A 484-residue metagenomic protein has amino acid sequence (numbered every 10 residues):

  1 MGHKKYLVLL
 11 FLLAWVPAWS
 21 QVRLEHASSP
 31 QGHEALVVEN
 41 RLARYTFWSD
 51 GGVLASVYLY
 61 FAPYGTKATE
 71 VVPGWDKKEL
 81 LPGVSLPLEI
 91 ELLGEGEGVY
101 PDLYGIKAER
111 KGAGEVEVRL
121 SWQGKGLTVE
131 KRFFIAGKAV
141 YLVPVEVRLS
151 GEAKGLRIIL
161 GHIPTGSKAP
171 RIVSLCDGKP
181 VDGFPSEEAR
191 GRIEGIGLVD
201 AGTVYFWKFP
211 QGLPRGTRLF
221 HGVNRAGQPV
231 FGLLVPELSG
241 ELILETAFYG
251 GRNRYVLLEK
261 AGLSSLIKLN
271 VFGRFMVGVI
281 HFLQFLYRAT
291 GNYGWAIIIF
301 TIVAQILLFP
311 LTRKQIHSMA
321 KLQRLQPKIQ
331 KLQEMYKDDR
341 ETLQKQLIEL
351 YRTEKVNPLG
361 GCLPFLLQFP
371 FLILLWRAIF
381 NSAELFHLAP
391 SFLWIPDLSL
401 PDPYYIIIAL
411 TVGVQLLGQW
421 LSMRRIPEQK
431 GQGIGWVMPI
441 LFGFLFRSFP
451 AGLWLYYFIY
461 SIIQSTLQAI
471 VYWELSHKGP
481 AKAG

Functional and structural regions predicted by a protein language model:
M1-L7: Bacterial N-terminal signal peptides that target proteins for export
G2, A113-V116, Q368: Conserved acidic functional residues
L7, A14, A18-Q21, F47 (+6 more regions): Helix-loop-helix
L12, V53, L81, I106 (+6 more regions): A generic structural signal for solvent-exposed, polar alpha-helical segments
V22-S28: N-terminal, polar/Ser/Thr-rich
S28-P30, L36-S264: Soluble non-transmembrane domains of integral membrane proteins
